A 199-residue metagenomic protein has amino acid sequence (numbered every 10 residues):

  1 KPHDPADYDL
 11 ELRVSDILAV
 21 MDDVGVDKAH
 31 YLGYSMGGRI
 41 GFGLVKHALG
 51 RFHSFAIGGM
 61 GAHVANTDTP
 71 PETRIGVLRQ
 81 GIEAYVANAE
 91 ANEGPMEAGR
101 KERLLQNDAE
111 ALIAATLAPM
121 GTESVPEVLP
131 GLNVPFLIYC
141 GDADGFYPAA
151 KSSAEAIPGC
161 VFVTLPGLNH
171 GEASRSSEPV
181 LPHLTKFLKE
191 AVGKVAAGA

Functional and structural regions predicted by a protein language model:
K1-H30: Active-site loop/oxyanion-hole signature of alpha/beta-hydrolase fold enzymes
A29, G33-G38: Conserved alpha/beta-hydrolase "nucleophile elbow" surrounding the catalytic nucleophile
R39-H47, S54-A84: Flexible "cap/lid" loop of the alpha/beta hydrolase fold
R100-V125: Hydrophobic, aromatic-rich cap/lid helix
L132, I138-C140: Short beta-strand/loop motif that positions the catalytic acidic residue of the alpha/beta-hydrolase fold
G141-D144, G167-N169: Acidic beta-to-alpha connecting loop that harbors the catalytic carboxylate
D144-A150: Conserved alpha/beta-hydrolase "acid-adjacent" motif
L165-A199: Catalytic active-site module of serine/aspartate enzymes centered on a nucleophile-bearing elbow/loop
